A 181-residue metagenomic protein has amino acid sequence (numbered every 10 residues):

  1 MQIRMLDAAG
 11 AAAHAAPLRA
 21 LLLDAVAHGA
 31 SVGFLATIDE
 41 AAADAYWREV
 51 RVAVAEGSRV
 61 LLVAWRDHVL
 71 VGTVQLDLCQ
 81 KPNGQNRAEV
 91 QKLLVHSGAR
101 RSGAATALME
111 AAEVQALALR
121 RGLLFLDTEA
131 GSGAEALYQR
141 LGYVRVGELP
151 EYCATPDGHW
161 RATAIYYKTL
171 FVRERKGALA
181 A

Functional and structural regions predicted by a protein language model:
R4-K92, H96, M109-A111, Q115 (+2 more regions): Acetyl-CoA-dependent GNAT
A11, G122-E135, Q139-V144, E148-A181: C-terminal "cap" of GNAT-fold acetyltransferases
T37, G84-R87, S102, Y143 (+1 more regions): Non-catalytic, surface-exposed connector residues within folded enzymatic/regulatory domains
H96-G98, S102: Active-site acidic-Proline motif in GNAT/NAT acetyltransferases
R100, L117, Q139: Short polybasic/polar patches that bind polyanions
S102, L119-G122: Short coil/turn segments at alpha/beta junctions that flank glycine-rich nucleotide-binding fingerprints
S102, T106, E110: Residues forming the Rossmann-fold NAD(P)(H) cofactor-binding site
